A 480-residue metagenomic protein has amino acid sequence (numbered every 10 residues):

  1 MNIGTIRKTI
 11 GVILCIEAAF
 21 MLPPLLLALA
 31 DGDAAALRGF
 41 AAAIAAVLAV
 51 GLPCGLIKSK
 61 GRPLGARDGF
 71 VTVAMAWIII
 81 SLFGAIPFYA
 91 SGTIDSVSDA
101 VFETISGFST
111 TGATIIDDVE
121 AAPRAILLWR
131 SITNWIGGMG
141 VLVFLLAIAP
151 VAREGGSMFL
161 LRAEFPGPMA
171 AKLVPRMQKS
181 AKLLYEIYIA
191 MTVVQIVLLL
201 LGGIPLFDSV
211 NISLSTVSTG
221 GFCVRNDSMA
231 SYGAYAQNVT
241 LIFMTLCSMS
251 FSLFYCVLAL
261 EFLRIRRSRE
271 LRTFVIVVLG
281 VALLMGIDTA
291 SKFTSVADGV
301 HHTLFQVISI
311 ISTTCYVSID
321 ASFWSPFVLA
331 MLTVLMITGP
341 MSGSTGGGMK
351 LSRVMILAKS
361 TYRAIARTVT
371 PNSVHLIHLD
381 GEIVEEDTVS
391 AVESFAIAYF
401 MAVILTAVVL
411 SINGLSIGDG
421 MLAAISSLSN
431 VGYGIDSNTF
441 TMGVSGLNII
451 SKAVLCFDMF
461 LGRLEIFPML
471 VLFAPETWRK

Functional and structural regions predicted by a protein language model:
M1-K480: Membrane-proximal intracellular helices of multi-pass ion channels
